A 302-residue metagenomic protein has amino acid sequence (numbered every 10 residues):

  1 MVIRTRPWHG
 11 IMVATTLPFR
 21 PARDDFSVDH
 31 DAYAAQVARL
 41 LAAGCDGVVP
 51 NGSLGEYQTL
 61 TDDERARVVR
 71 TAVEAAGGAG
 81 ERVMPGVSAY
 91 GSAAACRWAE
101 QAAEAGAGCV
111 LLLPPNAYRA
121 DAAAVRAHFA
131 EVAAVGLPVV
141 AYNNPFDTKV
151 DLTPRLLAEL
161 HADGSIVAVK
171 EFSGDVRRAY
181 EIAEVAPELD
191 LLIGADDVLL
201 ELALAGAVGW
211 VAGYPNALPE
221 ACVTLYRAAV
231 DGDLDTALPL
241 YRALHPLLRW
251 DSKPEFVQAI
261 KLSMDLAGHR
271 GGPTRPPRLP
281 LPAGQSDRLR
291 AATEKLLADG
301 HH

Functional and structural regions predicted by a protein language model:
V2, G10-R20, Q36-R39, A43-C45 (+2 more regions): C-terminal alpha-helical cap/extension of soluble enzyme domains
I3-K149, E159: Active-site beta->alpha loop and helix N-cap motifs at the rims of alpha/beta catalytic domains
M12, L54-Y57, S88, D196 (+3 more regions): Gly/Ser/Thr-rich beta-alpha loop segments that engage phosphate groups in nucleotides
Y33, R65, V69, A95 (+5 more regions): A general structural signal for well-ordered alpha-helical segments in protein cores
E74-E81, A105-G106, V135-L137, H161-S165 (+4 more regions): Short helix-capping segments at alpha-helix termini
V135, F146-S252: Catalytic alpha/beta core domains of metabolic enzymes, predominantly
